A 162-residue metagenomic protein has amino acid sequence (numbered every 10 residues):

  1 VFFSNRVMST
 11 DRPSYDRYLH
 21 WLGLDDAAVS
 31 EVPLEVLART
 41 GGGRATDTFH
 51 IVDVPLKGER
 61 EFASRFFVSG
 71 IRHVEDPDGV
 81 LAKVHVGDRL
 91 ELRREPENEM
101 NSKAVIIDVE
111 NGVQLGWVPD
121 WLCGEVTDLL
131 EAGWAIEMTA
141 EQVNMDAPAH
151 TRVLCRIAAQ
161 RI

Functional and structural regions predicted by a protein language model:
V1-I162: Conserved active-site motif detector
